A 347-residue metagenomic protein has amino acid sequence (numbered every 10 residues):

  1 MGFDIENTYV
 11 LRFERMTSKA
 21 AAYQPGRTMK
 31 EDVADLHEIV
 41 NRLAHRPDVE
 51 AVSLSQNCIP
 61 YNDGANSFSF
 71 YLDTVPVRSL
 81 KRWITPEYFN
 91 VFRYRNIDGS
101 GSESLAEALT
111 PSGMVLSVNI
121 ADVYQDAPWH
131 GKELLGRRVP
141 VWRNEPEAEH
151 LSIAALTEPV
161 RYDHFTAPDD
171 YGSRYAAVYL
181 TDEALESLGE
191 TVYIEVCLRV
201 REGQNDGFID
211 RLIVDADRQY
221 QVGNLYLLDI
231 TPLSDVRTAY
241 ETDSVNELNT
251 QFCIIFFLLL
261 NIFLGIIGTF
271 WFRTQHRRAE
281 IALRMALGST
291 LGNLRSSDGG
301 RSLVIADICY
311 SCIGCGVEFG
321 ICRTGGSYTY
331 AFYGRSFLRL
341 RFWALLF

Functional and structural regions predicted by a protein language model:
M1, F270, H276, R339-F347: C-terminal membrane-exit region of the final transmembrane helix in multipass inner-membrane proteins
M1, T250-C253, R301-L303: N-terminal signal-anchor/signal peptide hydrophobic helix marking the start of the first transmembrane segment
G2-V77, K81-R82: Membrane-proximal extracellular/periplasmic loop immediately following the first transmembrane helix
H45-A51, S55-A239: Mid-to-C-terminal secondary-structure elements that act as membrane-proximal/extracytoplasmic interface segments
R218-I255, H276, I321-R341: Membrane-helix entry/capping segments
T250-W271: Selective detector of the "anchor" transmembrane alpha-helix that sits immediately C-terminal
L264-V304: Intracellular coupling helices
R301-F347: Small-residue-rich transmembrane alpha-helices
